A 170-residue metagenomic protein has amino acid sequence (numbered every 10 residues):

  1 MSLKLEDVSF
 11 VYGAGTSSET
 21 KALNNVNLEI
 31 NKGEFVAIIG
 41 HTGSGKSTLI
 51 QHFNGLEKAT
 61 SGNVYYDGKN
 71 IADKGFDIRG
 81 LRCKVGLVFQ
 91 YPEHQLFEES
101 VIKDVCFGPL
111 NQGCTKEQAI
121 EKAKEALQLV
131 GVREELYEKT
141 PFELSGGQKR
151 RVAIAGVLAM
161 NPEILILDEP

Functional and structural regions predicted by a protein language model:
I39-H41: The feature captures the beta-strand-to-loop junction immediately N-terminal to the Walker
N54: Helix-to-loop junction immediately C-terminal to a conserved catalytic motif
G62-D73, L81: Conserved ABC transporter NBD signature motif
E117-E135: Conserved ABC ATPase "signature" region
T140-L144, Q148: Conserved ABC ATPase signature
I154: Hydrophobic anchor residue at the start of the ABC signature
N161: Conserved catalytic motifs of ABC-family nucleotide-binding domains
